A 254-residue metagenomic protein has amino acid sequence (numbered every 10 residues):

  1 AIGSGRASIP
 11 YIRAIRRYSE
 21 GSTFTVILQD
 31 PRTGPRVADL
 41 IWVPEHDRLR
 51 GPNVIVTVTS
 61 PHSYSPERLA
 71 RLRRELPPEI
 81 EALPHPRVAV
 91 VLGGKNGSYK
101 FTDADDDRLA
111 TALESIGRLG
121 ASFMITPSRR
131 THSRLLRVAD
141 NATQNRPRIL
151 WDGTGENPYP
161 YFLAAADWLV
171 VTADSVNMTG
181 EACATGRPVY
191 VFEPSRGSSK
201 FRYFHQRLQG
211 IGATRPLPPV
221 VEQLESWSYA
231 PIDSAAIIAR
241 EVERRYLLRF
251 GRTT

Functional and structural regions predicted by a protein language model:
A1-R6: Short N-terminal targeting/anchoring amphipathic segment
P10-V26: Glycosyltransferases and closely related glycan-assembly transferases that use nucleotide-activated donors
G34-P35, R50, S98-Y99, T131-R137 (+1 more regions): Short, charged/polar "capping" segments at the starts of alpha-helices and the immediately preceding loops
P35-T102, L217, V221-I232, A236: A nucleotide-sugar donor-handling region in carbohydrate enzymes
H85-P86, K95-P127, T131-H132: Conserved catalytic-core segment of nucleotide-activated headgroup transferases in glycan assembly
G120-G155: Catalytic donor nucleotide-activated moiety binding site of glycosyltransferases and closely related
Y159-F201: A donor-sugar binding/catalytic signature common to diverse glycosyltransferases and related nucleotide-sugar
Q206-T254: Leloir-type glycosyltransferase catalytic cores
